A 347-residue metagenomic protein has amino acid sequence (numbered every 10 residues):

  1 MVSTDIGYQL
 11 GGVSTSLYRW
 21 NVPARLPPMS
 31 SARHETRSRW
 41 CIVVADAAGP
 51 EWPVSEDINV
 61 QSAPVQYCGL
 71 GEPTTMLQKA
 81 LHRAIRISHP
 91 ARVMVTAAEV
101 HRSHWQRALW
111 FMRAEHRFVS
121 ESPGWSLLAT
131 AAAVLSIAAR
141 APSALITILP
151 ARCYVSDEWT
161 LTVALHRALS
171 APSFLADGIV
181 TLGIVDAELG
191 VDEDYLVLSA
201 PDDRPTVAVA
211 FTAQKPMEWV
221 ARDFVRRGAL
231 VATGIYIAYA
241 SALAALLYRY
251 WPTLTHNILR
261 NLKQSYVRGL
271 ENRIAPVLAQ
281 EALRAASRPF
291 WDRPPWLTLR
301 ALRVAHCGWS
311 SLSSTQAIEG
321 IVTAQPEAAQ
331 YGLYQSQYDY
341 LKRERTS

Functional and structural regions predicted by a protein language model:
V2-H166, L175: Conserved N-terminal catalytic core of the sugar/cofactor nucleotidyltransferase
V2-W40, A238-S347: Left-handed beta-helix
W40-I42, R92-M94, H116, L145-T147 (+5 more regions): Structural motif
P50, V54, Q66, K79 (+11 more regions): Alpha-helical scaffold segments in soluble metabolic enzymes
T96, V119-E121, Q214, L302-A305: Conserved beta-strand termini and adjacent loop/short-helix elements that scaffold enzyme active sites in alpha/beta
P123-L128, A187-G190, P216-W219, C307-S310: A short acidic, often aromatic-flanked loop/helix-cap motif at beta-alpha or helix-coil junctions that lines enzyme
S136-T147, D202-V207, T323-P326, Q330: A polyampholytic, Gly/Pro-enriched intrinsically disordered region
E158-G269, R273-V277: Conserved core of the sugar-phosphate nucleotidyltransferase
